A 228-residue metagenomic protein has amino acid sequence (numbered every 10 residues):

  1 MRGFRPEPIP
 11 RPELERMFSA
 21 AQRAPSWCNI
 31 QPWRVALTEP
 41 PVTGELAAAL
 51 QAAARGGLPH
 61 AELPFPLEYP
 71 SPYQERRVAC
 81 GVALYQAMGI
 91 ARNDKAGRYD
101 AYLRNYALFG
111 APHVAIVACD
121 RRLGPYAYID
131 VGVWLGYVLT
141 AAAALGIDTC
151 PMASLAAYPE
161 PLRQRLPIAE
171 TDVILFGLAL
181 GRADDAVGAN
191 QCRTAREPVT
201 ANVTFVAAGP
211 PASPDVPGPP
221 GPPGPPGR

Functional and structural regions predicted by a protein language model:
M1-R228: Acidic, surface-exposed loops and disordered segments
